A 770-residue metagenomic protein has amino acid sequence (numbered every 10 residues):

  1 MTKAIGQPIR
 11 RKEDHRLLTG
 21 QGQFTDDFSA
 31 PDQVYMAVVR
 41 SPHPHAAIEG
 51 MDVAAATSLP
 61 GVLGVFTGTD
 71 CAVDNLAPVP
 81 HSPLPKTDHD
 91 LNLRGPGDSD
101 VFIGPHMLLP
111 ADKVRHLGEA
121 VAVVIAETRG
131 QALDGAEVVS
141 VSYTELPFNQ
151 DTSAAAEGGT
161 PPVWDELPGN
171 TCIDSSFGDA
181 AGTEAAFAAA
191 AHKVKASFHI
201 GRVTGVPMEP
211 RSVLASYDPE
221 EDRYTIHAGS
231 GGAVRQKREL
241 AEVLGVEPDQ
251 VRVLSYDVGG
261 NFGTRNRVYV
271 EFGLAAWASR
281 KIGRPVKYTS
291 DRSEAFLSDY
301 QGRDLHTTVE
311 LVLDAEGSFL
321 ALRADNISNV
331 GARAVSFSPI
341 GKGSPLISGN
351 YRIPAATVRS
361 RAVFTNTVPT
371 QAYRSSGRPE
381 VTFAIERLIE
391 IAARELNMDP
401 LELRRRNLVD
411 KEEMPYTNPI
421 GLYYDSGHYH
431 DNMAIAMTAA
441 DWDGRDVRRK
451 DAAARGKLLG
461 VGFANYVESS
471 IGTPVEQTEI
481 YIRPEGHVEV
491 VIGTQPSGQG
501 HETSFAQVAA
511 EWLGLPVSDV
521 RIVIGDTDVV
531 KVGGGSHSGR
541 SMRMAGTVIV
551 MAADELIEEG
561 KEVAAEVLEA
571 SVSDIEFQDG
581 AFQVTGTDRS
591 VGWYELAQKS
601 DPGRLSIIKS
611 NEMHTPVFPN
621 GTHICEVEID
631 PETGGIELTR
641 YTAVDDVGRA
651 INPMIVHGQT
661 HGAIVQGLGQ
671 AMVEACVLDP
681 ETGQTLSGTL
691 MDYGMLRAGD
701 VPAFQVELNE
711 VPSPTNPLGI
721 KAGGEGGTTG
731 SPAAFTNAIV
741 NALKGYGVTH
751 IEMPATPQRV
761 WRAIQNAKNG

Functional and structural regions predicted by a protein language model:
M1-G169, K193, E271, K281: Flexible, low-hydrophobicity surface segments
Q7, E13-R16, S82, T87-F102 (+5 more regions): Glycine-rich loop/linker segments at domain edges
L59, G68-T69, T87-L91, S99-D100 (+6 more regions): C-terminal catalytic domains of large/alpha subunits in multi-subunit enzymes
L76-P80, G135-V138, K237-E239, F262-V268 (+12 more regions): Short acidic, glycine/serine/threonine-rich loops at helix termini
I125-R129, V270-W277, T307-S318: Active-site-proximal alpha-helical scaffold in enzymes
T160-L244, D410-H487, L686-E707: Helix-loop-helix junctions that connect adjacent transmembrane helices in secondary transporters/permeases, recognized
G231-A233, A241-G245, R267-A278, D304 (+3 more regions): A glycine- and small-aliphatic-rich helix-loop capping segment at beta-alpha/alpha-beta transitions that lines
N261-G283, K287-T289, H501-A509: Thiamine diphosphate
